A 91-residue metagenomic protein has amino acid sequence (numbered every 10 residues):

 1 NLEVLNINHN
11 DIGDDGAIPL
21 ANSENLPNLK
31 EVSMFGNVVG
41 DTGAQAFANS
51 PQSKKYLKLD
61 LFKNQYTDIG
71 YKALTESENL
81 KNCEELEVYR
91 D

Functional and structural regions predicted by a protein language model:
L2-I7, L29-M34, L57-L61, C83-V88: Conserved hydrophobic beta-strand positions in leucine-rich repeat
H9, D14, S23-L26, S53-Y56 (+1 more regions): Structural signal for repeat-unit boundaries in curved repeat scaffolds
N10-I18, N37-Q45, Q65-K72, D91: Short, solvent-exposed loop/turn at the beta-strand->alpha-helix junction within individual leucine-rich repeat
G16, E24-N25, G43, P51 (+2 more regions): Disulfide-rich extracellular repeat modules and their boundaries
L20-A21, A48: Predominantly extracellular/luminal carbohydrate-interaction, adhesion, and secreted-enzyme modules that are
E31, F35-Y56: Short, positively charged, low-complexity/disordered linker segments
A48, S53-D91: Leucine-rich solenoid repeat scaffolds
